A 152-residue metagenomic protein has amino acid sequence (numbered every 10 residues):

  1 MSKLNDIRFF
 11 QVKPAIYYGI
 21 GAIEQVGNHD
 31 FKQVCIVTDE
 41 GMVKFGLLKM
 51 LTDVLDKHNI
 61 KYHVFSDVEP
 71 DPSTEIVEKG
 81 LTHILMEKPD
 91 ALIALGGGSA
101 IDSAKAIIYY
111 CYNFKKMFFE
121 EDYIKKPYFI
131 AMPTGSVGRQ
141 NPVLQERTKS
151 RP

Functional and structural regions predicted by a protein language model:
M1-D30: N-terminal amphipathic/basic leader segments beginning at the initiator methionine
D6, P14, Y112-P152: A glycine/threonine-rich phosphate-anchoring loop and its flanking beta-alpha core in nucleotide/phosphate-binding
N28, C35-D53: Glycine-rich phosphate/diphosphate-binding loop of Rossmann-like nucleotide-binding domains
F31-V34, P127: Nucleotide donor/acceptor-binding cores
C35-I36, A91-I93, I130: Conserved beta-strand elements of the Class I
T38-D39, D67, M132-T134: Cofactor-binding loop segments of dinucleotide-utilizing enzymes, especially the Rossmann-like FAD- and NAD(P)+-binding
G46-Y123: N-terminal small/polar loop signature for handling phosphorylated ligands or for N-terminal nucleophile
